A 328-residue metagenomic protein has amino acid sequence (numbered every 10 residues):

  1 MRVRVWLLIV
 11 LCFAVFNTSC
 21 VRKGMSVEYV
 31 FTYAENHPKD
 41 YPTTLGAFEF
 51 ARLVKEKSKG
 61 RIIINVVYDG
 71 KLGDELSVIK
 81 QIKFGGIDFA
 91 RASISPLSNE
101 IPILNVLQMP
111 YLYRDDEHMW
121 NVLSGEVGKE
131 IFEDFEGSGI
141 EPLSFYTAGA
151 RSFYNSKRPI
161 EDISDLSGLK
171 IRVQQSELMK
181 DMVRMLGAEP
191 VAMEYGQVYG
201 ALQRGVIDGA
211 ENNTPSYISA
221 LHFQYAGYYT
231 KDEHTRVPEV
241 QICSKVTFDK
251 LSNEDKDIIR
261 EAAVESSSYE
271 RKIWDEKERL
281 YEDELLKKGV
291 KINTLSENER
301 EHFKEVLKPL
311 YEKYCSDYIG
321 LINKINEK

Functional and structural regions predicted by a protein language model:
M1-V30: Short, low-complexity disordered leader/linker segments with a strong preference for bacterial N-terminal type II
C20-H118, V127, F135-K328: N-terminal secretory/targeting leader peptides
F132: Conserved glycine-rich "GG(E/T)P / GGGxP" loop and the immediately following alpha-helix in the radical SAM core
